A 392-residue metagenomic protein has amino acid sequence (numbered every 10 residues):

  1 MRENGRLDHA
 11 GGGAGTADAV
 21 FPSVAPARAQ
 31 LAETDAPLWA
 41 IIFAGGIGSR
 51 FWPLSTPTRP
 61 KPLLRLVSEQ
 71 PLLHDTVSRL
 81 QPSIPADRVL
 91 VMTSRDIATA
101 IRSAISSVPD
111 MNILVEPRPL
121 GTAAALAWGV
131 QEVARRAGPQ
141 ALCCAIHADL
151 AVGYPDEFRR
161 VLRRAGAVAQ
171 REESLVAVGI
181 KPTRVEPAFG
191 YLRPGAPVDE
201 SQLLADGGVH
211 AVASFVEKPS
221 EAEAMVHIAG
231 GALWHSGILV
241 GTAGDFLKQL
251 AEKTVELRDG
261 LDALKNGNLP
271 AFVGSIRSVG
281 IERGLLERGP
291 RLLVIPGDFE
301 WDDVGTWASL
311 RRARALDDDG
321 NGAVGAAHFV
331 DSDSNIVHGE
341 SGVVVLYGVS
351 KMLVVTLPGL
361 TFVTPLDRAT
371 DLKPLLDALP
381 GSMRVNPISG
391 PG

Functional and structural regions predicted by a protein language model:
R2-I42, S49-R163, I180, D367 (+1 more regions): Conserved N-terminal catalytic core of the sugar/cofactor nucleotidyltransferase
R2-P37, G241-G392: Left-handed beta-helix
L31-A36, T56, P82-I84, R135-G138 (+11 more regions): Solvent-exposed alpha-helices and their adjacent loops that cap or buttress functional pockets in soluble metabolic
F51, K61-P62, L72, T76-P85 (+14 more regions): Hydrophobic/basic alpha-helical segments enriched in Actinobacteria
L73, G129, D149, L192 (+3 more regions): Residue-level signal for inorganic ion chemistry
P119-A124, R184-E186, E221-A222, W301-D303: A short acidic, often aromatic-flanked loop/helix-cap motif at beta-alpha or helix-coil junctions that lines enzyme
V152-D262, N266-I276, L293, G342 (+1 more regions): Conserved core of the sugar-phosphate nucleotidyltransferase
